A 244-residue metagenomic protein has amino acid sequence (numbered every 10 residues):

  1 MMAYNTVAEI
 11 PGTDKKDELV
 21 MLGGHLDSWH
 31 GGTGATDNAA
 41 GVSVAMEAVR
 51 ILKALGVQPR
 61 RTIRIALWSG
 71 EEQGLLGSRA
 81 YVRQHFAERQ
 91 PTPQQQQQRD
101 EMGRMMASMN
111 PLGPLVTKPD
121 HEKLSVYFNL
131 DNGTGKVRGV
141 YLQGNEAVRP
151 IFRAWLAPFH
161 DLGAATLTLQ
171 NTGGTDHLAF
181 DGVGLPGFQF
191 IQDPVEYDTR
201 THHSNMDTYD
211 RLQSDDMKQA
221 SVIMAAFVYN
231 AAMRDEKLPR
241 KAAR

Functional and structural regions predicted by a protein language model:
M1-G34, E47-R50, A54-R60: Soluble metallo-hydrolase cores and metallopeptidase-like ectodomains found primarily in the secretory/periplasmic
K15, W68-T199: Metal-dependent peptidase/peptidase-like ectodomains
V20-G23, R60-S69, V126-Y127, A242: Beta-strand segments within the central parallel beta-sheet cores of soluble alpha/beta enzyme folds
G31-A35, R138-V140, T201-H203: Short acidic, glycine/proline-rich loop/turn micro-motifs
A35-M46, V57, E72-L76, E146 (+3 more regions): Soluble non-cytosolic domains of exported or imported proteins
V44-Q58, G74-S78, G163-A164, D181 (+2 more regions): C-terminal soluble interaction/assembly domains
E47-V57, V82-Q90, A157-A164, G182-L185 (+2 more regions): Sec-exported extracytoplasmic/periplasmic mature domains
R50, A54, I63, Y197-R244: His/Asp/Glu-rich mid-to-C-terminal helical/loop segments that flank catalytic regions of hydrolases
